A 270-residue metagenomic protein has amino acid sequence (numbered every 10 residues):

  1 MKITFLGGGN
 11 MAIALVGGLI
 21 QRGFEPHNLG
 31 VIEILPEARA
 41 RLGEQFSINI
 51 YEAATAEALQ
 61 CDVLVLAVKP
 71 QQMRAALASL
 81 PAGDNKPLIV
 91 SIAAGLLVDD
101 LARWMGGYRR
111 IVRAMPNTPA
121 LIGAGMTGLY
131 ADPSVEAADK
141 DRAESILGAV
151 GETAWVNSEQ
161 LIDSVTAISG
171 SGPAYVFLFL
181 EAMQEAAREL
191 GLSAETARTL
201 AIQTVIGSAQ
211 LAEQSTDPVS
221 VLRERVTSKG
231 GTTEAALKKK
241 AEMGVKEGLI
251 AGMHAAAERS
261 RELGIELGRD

Functional and structural regions predicted by a protein language model:
M1-E52, G125, R188-E189: NAD(P)+-binding Rossmann beta1-loop-alpha1 motif at the extreme N-terminus of oxidoreductases
P26-L29, K86-P87, R109-R110, E195: Short acidic capping loops at alpha-helix termini that bridge into adjacent secondary structure
L29, E57, S193-L200, L222 (+1 more regions): Small-residue helix-packing motif on alpha-helices
P36, F46, A54-L129, P133: Rossmann-like NAD(P)(H) cofactor-binding subdomain of soluble oxidoreductases
D100-R110, M126-S164, F177-Q214: Internal alpha-helical scaffold of NAD(P)-dependent oxidoreductase catalytic cores
V112, L161-A167, V219-E224: Short pre-catalytic strand/loop immediately N-terminal to key active-site residues, enriched for Gly-Thr
I202-D270: NAD(P)-dependent Rossmann-like dehydrogenase/reductase catalytic/cofactor-binding core
